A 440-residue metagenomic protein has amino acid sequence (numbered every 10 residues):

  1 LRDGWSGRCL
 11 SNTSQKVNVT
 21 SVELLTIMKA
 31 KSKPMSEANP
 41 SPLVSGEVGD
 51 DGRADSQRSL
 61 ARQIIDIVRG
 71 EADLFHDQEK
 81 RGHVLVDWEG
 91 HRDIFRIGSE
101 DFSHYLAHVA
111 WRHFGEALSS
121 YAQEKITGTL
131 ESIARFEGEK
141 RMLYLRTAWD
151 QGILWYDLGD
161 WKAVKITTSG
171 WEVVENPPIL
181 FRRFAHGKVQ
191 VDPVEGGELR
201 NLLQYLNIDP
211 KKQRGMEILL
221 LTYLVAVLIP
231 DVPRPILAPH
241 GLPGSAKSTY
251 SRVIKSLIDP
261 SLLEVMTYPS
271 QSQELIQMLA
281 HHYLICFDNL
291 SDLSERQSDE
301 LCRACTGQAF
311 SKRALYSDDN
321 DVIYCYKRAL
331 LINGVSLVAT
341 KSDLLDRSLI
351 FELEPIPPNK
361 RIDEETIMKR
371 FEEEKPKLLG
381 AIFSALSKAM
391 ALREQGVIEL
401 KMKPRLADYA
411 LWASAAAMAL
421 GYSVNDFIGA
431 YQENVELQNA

Functional and structural regions predicted by a protein language model:
L1-I27: Non-catalytic accessory segments of DNA primases and related replication-initiation nucleases
V17-D192, Q277, S384, K388 (+1 more regions): N-terminal nucleic-acid engagement/recognition segments and initiation subdomains in replication, restriction
R53-S59, L206-L219, F371-K377, M402-P404: Structural motif
L85-H91, G170-H281: P-loop NTPase catalytic core of nucleic-acid-dependent motor ATPases
A107-W111, G128-R135, I218-D231, F383-K388 (+1 more regions): Short, hydrophobic/amphipathic alpha-helical patches that form generic packing surfaces within helical domains
V232-P235, S261-T267, S272-L284, L293-Q297 (+2 more regions): Feature primarily recognizes SF3-like P-loop helicase cores of small DNA viruses
S291-D292, C302, T306: Catalytic acidic motif of RecA-like/P-loop NTPases
